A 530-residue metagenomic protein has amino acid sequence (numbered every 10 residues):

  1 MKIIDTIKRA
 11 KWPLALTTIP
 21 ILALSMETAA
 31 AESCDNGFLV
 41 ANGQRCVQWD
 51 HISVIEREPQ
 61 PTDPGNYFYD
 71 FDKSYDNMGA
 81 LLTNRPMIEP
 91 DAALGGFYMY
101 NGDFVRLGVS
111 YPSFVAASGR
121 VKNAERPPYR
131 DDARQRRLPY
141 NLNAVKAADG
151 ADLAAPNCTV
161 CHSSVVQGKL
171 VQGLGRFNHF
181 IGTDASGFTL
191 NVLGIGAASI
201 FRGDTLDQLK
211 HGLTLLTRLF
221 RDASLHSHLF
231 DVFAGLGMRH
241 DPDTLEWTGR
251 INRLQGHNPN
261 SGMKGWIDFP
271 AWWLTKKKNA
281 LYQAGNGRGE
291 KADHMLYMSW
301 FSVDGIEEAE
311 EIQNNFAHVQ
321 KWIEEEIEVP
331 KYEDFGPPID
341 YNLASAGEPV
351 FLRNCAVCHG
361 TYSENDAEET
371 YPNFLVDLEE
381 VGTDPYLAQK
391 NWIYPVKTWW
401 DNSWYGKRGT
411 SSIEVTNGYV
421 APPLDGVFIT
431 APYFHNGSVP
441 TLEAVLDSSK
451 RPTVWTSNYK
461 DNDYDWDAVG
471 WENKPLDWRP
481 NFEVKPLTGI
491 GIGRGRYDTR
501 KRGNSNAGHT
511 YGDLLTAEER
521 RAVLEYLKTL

Functional and structural regions predicted by a protein language model:
I3-A15: Bacterial N-terminal signal peptides that target proteins for export
A15-A23: Bacterial N-terminal signal peptides
L24-A30: Membrane-interface motif at the C-terminal end of an N-terminal transmembrane signal
A30-L530: Periplasmic c-type cytochrome electron-transfer domains
